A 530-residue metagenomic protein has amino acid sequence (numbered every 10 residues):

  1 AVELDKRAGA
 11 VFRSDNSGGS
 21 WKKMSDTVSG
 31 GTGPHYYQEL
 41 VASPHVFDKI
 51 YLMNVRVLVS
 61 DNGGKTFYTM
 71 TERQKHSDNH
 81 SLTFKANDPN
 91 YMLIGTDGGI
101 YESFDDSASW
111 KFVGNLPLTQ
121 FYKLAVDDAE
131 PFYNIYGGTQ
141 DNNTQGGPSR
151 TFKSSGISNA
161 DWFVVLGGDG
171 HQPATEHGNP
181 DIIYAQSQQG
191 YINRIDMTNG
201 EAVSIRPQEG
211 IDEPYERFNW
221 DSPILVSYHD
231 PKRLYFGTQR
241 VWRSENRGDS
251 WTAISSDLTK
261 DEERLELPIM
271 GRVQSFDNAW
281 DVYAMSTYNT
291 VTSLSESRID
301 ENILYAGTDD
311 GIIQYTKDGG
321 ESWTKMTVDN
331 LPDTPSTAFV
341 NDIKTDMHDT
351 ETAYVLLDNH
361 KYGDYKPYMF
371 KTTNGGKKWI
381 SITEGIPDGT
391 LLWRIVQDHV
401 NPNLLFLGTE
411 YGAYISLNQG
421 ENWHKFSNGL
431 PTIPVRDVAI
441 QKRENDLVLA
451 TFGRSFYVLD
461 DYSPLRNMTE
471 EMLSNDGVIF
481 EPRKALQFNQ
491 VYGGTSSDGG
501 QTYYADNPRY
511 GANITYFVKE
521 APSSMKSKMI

Functional and structural regions predicted by a protein language model:
A1-T502, R509-A512, K519-A521: Beta-propeller blade termini and top-face loops
N513-K519, M525-I530: Scaffold/interface architecture of coatomer-like assemblies
